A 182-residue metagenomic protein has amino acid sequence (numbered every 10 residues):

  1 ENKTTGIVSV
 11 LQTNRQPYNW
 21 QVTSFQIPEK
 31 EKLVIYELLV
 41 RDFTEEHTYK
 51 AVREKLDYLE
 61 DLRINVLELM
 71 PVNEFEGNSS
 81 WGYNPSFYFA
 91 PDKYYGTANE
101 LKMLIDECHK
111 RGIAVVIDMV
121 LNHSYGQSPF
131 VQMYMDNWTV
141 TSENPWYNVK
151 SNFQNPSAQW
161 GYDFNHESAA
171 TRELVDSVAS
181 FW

Functional and structural regions predicted by a protein language model:
E1-Q12: Alpha-glucan (starch/glycogen) binding determinants
Q16-P17, T23, E29-K30, L39-F181: Substrate-binding/active-site clefts of carbohydrate-active enzymes
